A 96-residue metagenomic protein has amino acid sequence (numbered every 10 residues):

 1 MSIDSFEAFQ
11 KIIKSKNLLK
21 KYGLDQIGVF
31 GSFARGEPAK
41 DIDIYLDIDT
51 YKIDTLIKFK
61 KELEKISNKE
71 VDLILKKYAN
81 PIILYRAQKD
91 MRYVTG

Functional and structural regions predicted by a protein language model:
M1-G28, A34-A39, I48-G96: Catalytic core of pol beta-like nucleotidyltransferases
I44-L46: Short beta-strand->loop micro-motif that forms the acidic, two-metal-ion catalytic signature in nucleotide-processing
